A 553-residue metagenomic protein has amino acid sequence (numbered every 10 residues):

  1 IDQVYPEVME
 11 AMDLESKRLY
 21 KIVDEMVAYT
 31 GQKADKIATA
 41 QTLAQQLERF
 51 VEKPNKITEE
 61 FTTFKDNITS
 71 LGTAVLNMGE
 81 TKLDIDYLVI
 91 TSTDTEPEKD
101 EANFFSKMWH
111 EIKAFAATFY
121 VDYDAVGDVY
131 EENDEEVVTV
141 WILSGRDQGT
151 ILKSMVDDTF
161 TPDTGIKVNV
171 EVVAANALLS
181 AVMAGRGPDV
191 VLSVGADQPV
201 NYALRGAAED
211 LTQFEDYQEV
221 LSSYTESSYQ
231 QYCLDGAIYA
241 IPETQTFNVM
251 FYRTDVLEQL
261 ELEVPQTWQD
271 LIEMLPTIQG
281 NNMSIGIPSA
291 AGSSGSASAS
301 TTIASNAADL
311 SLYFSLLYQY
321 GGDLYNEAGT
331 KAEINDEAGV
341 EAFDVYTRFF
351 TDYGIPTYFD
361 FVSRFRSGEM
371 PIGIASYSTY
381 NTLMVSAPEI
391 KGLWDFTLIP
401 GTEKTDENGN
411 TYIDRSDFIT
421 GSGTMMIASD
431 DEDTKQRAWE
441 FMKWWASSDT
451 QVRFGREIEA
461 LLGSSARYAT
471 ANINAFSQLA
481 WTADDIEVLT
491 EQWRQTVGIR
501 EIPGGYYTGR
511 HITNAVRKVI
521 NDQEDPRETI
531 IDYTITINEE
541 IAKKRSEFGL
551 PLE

Functional and structural regions predicted by a protein language model:
I1-V200, D433, R437, R527-E553: Conserved N-terminal structural module of periplasmic/extracytoplasmic solute-binding proteins
Q32, K53-E60, I85-T91, F418 (+1 more regions): C-terminal capping/gating helix-and-loop segments adjacent to ligand/active sites or protein-protein/ligand interfaces
F115-D134, A196-V249, E263, Q269-M274 (+6 more regions): Hinge/lid segment of periplasmic solute-binding proteins
D158-S227, Q231, D255-Q266, P371-I372 (+4 more regions): Extracytoplasmic "Venus flytrap"/periplasmic binding protein-like
L234-E243, N248, D270-A332, A338-G339 (+1 more regions): Extracytoplasmic/periplasmic solute-binding protein
A328-Y358, T402: Glycine-centered hinge/linker elements that transmit conformational signals in sensory and ligand-binding systems
A387-A466, Q495-V497, N514: Extracytoplasmic/periplasmic substrate-recognition and gating elements
T397-E403, N408-Y412, R456-K518, G549-E553: Long, aromatic- and glycine/proline-rich binding clefts that accommodate carbohydrate-like moieties
